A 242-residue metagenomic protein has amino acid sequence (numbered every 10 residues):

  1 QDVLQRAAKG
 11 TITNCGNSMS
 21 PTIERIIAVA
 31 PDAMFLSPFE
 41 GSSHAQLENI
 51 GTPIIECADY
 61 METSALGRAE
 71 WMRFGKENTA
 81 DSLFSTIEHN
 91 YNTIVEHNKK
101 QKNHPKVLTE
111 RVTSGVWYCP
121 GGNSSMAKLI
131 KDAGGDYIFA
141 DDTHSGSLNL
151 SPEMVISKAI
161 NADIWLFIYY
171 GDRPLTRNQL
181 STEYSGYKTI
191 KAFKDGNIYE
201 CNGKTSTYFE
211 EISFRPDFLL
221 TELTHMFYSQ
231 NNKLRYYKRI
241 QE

Functional and structural regions predicted by a protein language model:
Q1-F39: A short, structured surface patch at a secondary-structure boundary
T11, A33, E40-V116, A140-D141 (+2 more regions): Extracytoplasmic substrate-binding proteins
I23-F39, T52, P152-L166: Proline-aspartate-enriched helix->loop->beta-strand connector
E24-A28, A45, A69-R73, S85 (+7 more regions): Solvent-exposed, polar/charged alpha-helical surfaces in well-ordered, non-transmembrane soluble domains, broadly
I50-G51, A133-G134, K194: Short, structured coil segments at secondary-structure junctions
N90, I94-N178: Flexible, glycine-rich surface segments
D141, S145-R239: C-terminal soluble interaction/assembly domains
